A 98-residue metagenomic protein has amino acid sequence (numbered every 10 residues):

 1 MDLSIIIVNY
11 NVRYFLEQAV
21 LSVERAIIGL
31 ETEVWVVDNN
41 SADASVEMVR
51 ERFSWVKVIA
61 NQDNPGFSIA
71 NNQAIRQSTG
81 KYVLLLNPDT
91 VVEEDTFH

Functional and structural regions predicted by a protein language model:
D2-S4, E33: Cell-envelope/extracellular polymer assembly enzymes that use nucleotide-activated donors
I7-Q18, N40: Active-site beta-to-alpha loop of glycosyltransferases that engages the nucleotide-sugar donor
L21-E31: Short, acidic, metal-binding catalytic loop of nucleotide-sugar glycosyltransferases
S22, D38-E47, D63: A conserved acidic beta->alpha catalytic loop
E31-N40, I59-N61: Short beta-strand/loop segment that forms part of the nucleotide-sugar
A44, T90-H98: Acidic donor-binding/catalytic loop of UDP-sugar-dependent glycosyltransferases, especially processive GT2
A60-S78: Glycine-rich, basic loop-to-helix element that forms the pyrophosphate-binding segment of sugar-nucleotide handling
V83: Short aromatic/hydrophobic "clamp" motif used to bind/position activated sugar donors
